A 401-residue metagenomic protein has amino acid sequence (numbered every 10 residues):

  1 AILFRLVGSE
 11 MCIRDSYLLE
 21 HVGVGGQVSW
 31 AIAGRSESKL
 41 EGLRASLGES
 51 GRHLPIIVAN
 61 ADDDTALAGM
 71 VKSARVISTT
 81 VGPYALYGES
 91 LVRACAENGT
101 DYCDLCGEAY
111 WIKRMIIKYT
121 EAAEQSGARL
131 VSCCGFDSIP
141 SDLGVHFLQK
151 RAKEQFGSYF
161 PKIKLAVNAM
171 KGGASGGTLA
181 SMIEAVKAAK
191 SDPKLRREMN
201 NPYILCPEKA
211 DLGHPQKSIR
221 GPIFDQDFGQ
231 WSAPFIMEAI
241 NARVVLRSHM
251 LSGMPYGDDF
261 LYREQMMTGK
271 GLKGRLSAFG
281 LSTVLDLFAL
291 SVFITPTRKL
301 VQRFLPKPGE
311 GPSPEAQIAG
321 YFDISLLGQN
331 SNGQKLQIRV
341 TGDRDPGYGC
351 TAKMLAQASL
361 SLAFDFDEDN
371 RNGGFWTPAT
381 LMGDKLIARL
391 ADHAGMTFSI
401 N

Functional and structural regions predicted by a protein language model:
A1-G8, I13: Single conserved hydrophobic/aromatic residue that forms the stacking wall/gate of nucleotide- or nucleobase-binding
G23-K39: Conserved glycine-rich Rossmann-like NAD(P)H-binding loop of the short-chain dehydrogenase/reductase
L43-R52: Short, conserved SAM-binding/catalytic segment of Class I S-adenosyl-L-methionine-dependent methyltransferases
I57-V76, T80-L86: Conserved Rossmann-fold cofactor-binding substructure of NAD(P)-dependent oxidoreductases
P83, V92-I112: ADP-ribose/adenylate-binding Rossmann-like module
D101-Y102, L130, F398: Hydrophobic beta-strand scaffold residues
C106-A128: Rossmann-fold NAD(P)-binding glycine/threonine-rich loop
Q125, K150-N401: C-terminal catalytic/substrate-binding lobe primarily of soluble NAD(P)-dependent oxidoreductases
